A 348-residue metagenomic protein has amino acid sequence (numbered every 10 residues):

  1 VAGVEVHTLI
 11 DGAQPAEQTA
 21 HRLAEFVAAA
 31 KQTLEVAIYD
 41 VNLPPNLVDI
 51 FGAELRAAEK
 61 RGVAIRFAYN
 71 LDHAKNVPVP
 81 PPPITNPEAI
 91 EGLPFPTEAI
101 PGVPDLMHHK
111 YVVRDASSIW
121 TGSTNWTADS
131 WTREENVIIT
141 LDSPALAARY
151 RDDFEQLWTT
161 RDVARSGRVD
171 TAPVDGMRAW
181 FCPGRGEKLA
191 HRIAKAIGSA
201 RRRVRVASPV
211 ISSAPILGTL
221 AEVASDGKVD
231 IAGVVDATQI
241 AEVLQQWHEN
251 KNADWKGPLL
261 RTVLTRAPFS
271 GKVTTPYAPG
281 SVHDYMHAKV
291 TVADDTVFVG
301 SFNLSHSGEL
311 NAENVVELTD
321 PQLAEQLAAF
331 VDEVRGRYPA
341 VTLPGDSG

Functional and structural regions predicted by a protein language model:
V1-A24, D49-T160, S166-A179, G186 (+4 more regions): PLD/PLD-like phosphodiesterase catalytic module centered on the HKD motif
V27: Serine-hydrolase catalytic core
E35-D40: Nucleotide-activated donor-dependent transferases that construct or modify glycoconjugates
